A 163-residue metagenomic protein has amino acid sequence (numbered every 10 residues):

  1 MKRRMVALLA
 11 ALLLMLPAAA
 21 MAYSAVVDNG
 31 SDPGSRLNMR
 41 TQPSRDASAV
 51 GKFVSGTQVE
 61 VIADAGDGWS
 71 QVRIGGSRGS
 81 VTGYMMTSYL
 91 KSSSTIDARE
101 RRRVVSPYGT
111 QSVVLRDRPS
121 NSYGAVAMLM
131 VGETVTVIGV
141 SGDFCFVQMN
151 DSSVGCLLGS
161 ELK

Functional and structural regions predicted by a protein language model:
M1-R4: Positively charged n-region of N-terminal signal peptides that target proteins for export
L9-P17: Bacterial N-terminal signal peptides
L16-S24: Bacterial Sec-dependent signal peptides at the C-terminal "C-region" and cleavage site
Y23, T41-A65, D117-G139: SH3/SH3-like (including bacterial SH3b) beta-barrel domains that bind proline-rich motifs or cell-wall ligands
Y23-T41: Short N-terminal segments immediately surrounding and downstream of signal-peptide cleavage
Y23-V26, S48-G51, Q58-A65, R73-R103 (+1 more regions): Boundary regions of SH3-family modules and the immediately adjacent low-complexity/disordered segments in eukaryotic
G34, V54, D67-W69, S80-M85 (+4 more regions): Extracytoplasmic
R101-S141, C145-Q148, S153-V154: Long, low-complexity intrinsically disordered regions
